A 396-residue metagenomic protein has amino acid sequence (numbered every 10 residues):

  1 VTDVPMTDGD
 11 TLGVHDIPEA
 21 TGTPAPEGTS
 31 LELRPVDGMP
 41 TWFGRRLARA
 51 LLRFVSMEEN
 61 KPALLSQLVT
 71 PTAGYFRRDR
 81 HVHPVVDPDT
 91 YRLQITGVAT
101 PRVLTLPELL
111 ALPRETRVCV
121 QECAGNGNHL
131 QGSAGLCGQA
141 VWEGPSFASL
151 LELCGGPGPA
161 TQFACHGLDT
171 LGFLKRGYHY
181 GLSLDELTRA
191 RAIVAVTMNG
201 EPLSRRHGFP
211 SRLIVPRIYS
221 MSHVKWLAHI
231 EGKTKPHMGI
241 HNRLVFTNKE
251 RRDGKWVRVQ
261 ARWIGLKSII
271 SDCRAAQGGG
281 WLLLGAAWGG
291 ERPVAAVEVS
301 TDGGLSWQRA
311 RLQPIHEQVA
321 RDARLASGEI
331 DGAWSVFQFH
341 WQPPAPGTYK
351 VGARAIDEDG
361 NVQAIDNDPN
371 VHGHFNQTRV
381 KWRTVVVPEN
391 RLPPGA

Functional and structural regions predicted by a protein language model:
T2-Q94, A99-P101, E152-A396: Extended, aromatic/histidine-rich regions of cofactor-dependent oxidoreductases associated with respiratory
V82, H129-Q139: Second-shell loop/turn segments in exported
Y91, T105, R117-C119, E143-S146 (+1 more regions): Generic hydrophobic, aliphatic-rich segments that mediate packing or membrane embedding
G97, T105-L106, N128: Alpha-helical multipass membrane-protein architecture
L106-P113: Short Gly/aromatic-enriched secondary-structure transition segments
R114-G132: Residues forming anionic-ligand binding surfaces in small-molecule and nucleic-acid pockets of primarily soluble enzymes
E115, G135-W142, R205, G289: Extracytoplasmic/periplasmic, Sec-exported soluble proteins
G135-L150, G155-Q162: Mid-length scaffold segments of soluble, non-membrane domains
